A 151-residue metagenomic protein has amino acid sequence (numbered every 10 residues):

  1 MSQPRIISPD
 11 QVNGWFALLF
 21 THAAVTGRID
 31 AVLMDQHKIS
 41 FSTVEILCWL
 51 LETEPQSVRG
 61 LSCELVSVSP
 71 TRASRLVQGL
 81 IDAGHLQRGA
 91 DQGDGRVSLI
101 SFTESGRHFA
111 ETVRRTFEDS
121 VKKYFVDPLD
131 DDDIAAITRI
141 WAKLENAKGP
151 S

Functional and structural regions predicted by a protein language model:
M1-H37, H85, A135: N-terminal leader segment of winged-helix/HTH proteins
M1-P9, D131-S151: C-terminal regulatory/oligomerization modules of transcriptional regulators
D10, G14, S42-T43, S105 (+1 more regions): N-terminal positioning helix adjacent to the helix-turn-helix/winged-helix DNA-binding module
G27-S69: N-terminal helix-turn-helix DNA-binding core of bacterial DNA-binding proteins
R28, V32-Q36, T116-P128, K143 (+1 more regions): Generic non-transmembrane alpha-helical segments
E45-C48, E111, T138: A cross-family signal for key residues in well-ordered alpha-helices that form functional helical elements
R72-A73: Helix-turn-helix DNA-binding helix
Q78-A136: Charged, amphipathic alpha-helical coiled-coil/dimerization segments
